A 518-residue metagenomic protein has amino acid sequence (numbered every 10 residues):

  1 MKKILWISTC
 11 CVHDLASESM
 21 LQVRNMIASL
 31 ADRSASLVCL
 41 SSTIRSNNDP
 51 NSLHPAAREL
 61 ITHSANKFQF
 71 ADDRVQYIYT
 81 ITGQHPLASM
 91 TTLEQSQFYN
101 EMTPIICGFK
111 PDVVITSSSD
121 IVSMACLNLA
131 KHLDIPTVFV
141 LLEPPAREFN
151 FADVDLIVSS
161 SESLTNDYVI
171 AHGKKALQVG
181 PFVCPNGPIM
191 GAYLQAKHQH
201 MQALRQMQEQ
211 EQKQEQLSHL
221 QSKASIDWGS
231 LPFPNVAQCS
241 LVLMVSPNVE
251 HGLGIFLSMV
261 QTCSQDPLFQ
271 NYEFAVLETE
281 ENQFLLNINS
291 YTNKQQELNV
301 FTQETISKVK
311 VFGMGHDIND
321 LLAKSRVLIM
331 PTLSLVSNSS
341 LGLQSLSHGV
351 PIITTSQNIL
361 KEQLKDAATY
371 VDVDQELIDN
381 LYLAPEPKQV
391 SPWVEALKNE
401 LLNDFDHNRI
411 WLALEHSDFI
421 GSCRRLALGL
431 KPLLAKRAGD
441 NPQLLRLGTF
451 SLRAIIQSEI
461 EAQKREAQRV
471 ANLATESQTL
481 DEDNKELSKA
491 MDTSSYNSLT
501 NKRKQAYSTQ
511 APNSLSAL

Functional and structural regions predicted by a protein language model:
M1-T62: N-terminal subdomain of nucleotide-sugar transferases
D155-R205, Q216-W228, N235: Donor nucleotide-sugar binding/catalytic pocket of nucleotide-sugar-dependent glycosyltransferases
H198-M207, E215-F301: Conserved catalytic-core segment of nucleotide-activated headgroup transferases in glycan assembly
N289-K324, L333, N358: Conserved active-site histidine-acidic residue motif and adjacent donor-binding/catalytic loop of glycosyltransferases
A323-S337, V350: Acidic donor-binding loop of glycosyltransferase active sites
P351-T354, K361: Short hydrophobic beta-strand element within catalytic cores of glycosyltransferases and related nucleotide-activated
K361-N399, I420: Change "using UDP/GDP/dTDP sugars" to "using nucleotide sugars
P385-K388, P392, L401-Q443, F450: A charged, aromatic-enriched C-terminal amphipathic alpha-helix characteristic of glycosyltransferases across folds
